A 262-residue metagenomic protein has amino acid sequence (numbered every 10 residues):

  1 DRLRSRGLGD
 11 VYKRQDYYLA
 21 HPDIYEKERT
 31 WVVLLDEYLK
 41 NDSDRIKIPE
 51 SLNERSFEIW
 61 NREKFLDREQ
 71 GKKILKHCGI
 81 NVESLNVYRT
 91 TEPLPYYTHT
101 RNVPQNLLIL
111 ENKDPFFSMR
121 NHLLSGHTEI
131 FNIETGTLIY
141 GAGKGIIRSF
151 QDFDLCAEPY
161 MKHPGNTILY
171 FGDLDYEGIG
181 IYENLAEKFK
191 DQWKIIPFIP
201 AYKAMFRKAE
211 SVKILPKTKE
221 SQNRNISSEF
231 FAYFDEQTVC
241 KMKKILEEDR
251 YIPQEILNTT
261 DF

Functional and structural regions predicted by a protein language model:
D1, R6-T167, E177-F262: Nucleic-acid enzyme cleavage-core boundary/entry regions
D173: Catalytic palm subdomain of template-directed nucleic-acid polymerases, centered on the conserved carboxylate motif
